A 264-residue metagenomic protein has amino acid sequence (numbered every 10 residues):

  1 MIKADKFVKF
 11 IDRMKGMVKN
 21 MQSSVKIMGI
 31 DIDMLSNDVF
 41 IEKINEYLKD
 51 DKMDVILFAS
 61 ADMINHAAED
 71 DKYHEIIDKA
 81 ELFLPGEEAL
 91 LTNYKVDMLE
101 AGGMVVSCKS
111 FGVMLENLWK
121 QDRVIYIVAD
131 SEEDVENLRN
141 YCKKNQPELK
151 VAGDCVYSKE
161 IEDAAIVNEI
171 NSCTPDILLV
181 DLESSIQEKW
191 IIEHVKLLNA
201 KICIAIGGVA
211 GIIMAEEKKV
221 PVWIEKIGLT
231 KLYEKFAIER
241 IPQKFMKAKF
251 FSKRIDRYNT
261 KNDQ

Functional and structural regions predicted by a protein language model:
F7-G102: N-terminal nucleotide/polyanion-binding subdomain common to many enzyme families
N45, H74, L115, V167-N168 (+1 more regions): Short hydrophobic/charged patches on amphipathic alpha-helices used for structural packing and interfaces
A61-M63, A89, L182-I186, V209: Short glycine-rich anion-binding loops that position phosphate/pyrophosphate groups of nucleotides and phosphorylated
D71-K79, E188-V209: A short, gly/pro- and small-residue-rich
L90-E169, C173-T174: Conserved beta-alpha
L91-T92, K219-Q264: A transmembrane-helix-recognition feature enriched in membrane-embedded lipid enzymes and envelope glyco-/phospholipid
K159-I161, A200-Y233: Short, flexible loop segments at boundaries between secondary-structure elements
T174-L179, E183-S184, A200: Proline-aspartate-enriched helix->loop->beta-strand connector
